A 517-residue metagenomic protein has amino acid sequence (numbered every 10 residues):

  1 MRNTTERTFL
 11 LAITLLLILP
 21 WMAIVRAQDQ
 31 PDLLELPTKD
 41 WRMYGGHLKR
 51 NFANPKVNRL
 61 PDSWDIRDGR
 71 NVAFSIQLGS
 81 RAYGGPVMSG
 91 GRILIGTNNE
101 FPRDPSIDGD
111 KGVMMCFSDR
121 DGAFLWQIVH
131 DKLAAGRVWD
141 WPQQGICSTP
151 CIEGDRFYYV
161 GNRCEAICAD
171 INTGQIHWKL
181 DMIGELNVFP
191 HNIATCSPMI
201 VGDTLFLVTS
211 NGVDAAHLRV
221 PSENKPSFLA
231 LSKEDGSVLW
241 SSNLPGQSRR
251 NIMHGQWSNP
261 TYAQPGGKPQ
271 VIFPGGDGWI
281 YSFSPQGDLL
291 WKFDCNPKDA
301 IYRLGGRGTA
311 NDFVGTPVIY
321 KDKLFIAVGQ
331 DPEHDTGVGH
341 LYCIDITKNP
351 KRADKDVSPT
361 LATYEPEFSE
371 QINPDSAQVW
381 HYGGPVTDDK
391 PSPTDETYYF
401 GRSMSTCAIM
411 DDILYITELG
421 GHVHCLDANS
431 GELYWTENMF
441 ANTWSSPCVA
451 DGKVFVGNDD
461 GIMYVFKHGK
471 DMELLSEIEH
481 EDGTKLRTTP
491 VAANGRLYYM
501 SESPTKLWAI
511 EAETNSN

Functional and structural regions predicted by a protein language model:
R2-I13: Bacterial N-terminal signal peptides that target proteins for export
A12-W21: Bacterial N-terminal signal peptides
A23-R26: Sec/Tat signal peptide C-region and signal peptidase I cleavage site
Q28-N517: Noncatalytic, solvent-exposed loop/strand surfaces of beta-propeller-type extracellular/periplasmic domains
